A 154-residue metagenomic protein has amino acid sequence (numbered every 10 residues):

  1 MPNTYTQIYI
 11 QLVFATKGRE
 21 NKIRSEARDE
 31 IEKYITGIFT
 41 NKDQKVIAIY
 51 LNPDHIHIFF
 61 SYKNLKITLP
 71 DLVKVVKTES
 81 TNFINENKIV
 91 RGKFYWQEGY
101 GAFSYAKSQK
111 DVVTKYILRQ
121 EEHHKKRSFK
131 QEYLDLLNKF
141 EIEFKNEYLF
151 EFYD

Functional and structural regions predicted by a protein language model:
M1-D154: Basic nucleic-acid-binding interfaces
